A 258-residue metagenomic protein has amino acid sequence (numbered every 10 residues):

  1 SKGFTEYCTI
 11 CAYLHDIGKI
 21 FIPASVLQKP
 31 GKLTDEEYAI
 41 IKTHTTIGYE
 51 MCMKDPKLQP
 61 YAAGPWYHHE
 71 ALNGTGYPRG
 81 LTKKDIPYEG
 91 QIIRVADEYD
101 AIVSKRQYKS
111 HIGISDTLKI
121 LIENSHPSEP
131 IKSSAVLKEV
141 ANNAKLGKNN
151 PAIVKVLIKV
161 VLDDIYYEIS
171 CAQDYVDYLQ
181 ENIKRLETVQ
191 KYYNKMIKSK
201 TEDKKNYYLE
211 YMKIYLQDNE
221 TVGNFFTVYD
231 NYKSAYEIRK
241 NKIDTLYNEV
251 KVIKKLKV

Functional and structural regions predicted by a protein language model:
S1-K257: Histidine- and acidic-residue-rich, metal-dependent catalytic cores
